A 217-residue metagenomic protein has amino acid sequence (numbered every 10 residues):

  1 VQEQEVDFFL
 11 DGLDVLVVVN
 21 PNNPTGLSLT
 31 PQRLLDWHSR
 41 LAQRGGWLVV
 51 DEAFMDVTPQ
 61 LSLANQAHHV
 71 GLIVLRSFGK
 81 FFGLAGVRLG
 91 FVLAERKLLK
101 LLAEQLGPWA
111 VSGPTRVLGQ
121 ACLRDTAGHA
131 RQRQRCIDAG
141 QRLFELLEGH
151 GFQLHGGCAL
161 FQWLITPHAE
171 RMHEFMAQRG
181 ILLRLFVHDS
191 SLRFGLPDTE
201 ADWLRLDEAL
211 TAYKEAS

Functional and structural regions predicted by a protein language model:
V1-D56: Active-site phosphate-binding strand-loop segment of PLP-dependent enzymes
Q32, Q178-R179, R184-S217: PLP-dependent enzyme catalytic core of the Aspartate aminotransferase-like
Q43-R44, H69-V70, H150, R179: Helix C-cap/helix->beta junction micro-motif
G71-L154: PLP-dependent aminotransferase class I/II
A94-L98, T166-A169, T199: Short loop segments at secondary-structure junctions
I137, E145-R179, L196: Conserved PLP-binding catalytic core of the aspartate aminotransferase-like
